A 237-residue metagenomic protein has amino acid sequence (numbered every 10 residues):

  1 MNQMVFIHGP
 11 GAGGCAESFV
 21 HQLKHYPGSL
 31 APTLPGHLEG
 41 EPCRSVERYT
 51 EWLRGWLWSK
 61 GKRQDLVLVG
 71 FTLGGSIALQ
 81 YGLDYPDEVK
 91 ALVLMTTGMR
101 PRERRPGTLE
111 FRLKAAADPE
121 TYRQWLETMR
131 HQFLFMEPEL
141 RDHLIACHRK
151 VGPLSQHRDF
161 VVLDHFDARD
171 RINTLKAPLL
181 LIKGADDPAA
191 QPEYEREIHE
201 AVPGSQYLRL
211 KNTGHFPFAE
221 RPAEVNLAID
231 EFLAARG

Functional and structural regions predicted by a protein language model:
S18-K24, S29-V69, L227: Active-site loop/oxyanion-hole signature of alpha/beta-hydrolase fold enzymes
F19, A177, Q191-E200: Short alpha-helix in the alpha/beta-hydrolase fold that links the catalytic acid
G70-G74, A78: Gly/Ala-rich beta-loop-alpha elbow adjacent to hydrolase catalytic centers
L83-D84, V89-P119: Flexible "cap/lid" loop of the alpha/beta hydrolase fold
E103-R105, E120-N173: Conserved alpha/beta-hydrolase catalytic His-Asp/Glu region
L175, L181-K183: Short beta-strand/loop motif that positions the catalytic acidic residue of the alpha/beta-hydrolase fold
D186-A190: Acidic catalytic loop of the alpha/beta-hydrolase fold
T213-P222, N226: Catalytic histidine-centered segment of alpha/beta-hydrolase-like enzymes
